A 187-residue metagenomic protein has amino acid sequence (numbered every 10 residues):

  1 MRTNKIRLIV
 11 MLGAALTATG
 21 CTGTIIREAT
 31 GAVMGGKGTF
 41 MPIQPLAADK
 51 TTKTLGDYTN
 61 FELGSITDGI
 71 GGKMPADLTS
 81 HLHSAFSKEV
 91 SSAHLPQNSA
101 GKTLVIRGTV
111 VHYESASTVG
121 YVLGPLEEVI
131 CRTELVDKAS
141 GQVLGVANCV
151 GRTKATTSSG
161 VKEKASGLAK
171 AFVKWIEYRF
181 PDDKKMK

Functional and structural regions predicted by a protein language model:
M1-C21: Sec-dependent bacterial lipoprotein signal peptides
C21-S84, R179-K187: A structural "domain/chain start" motif
G23-M34, K88, S92-V143, C149-S159 (+1 more regions): Surface-exposed short loop/turn segments
E62, G145-V146: Structural recognition of the beta-strand scaffold that forms the well-ordered cores of secreted hydrolase catalytic
I70, L82, F86-Q97, E114 (+2 more regions): Sec/Tat-exported extracytoplasmic proteins
G151-K187: Compositionally biased, intrinsically disordered linkers/stalks adjacent to structured regions
